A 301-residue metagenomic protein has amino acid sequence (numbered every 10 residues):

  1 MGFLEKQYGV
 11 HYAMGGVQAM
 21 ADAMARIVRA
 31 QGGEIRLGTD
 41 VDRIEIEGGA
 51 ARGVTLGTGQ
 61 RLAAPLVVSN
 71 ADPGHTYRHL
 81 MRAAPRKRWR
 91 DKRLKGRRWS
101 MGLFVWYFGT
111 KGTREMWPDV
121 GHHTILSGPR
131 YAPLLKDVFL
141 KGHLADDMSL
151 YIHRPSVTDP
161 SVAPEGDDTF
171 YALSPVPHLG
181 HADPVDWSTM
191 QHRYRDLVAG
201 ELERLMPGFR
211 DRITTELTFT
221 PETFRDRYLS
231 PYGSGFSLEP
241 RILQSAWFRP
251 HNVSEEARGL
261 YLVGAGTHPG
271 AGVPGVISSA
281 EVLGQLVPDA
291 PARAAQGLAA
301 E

Functional and structural regions predicted by a protein language model:
M1-G57: Helical element adjacent to the flavin cofactor pocket in flavoenzyme catalytic cores
A13, D42-P164: Mid-domain catalytic core of redox enzymes that form a hydrophobic substrate pocket/lid adjacent to a catalytic redox
E34, G38, G208-L217, A294 (+1 more regions): Flexible, glycine/charged-enriched surface loops at secondary-structure junctions
R43-I46, F219, P288-E301: Active-site-proximal substrate-binding core of FAD-dependent oxidoreductases
V68, F108, A172, L202 (+3 more regions): Hydrophobic, well-ordered secondary-structure elements that form the walls of internal hydrophobic environments
G112-F224: C-terminal segments that line or cap access tunnels to active or ligand-binding sites in enzymes and enzyme-associated
A145-H153, R204-P269: A glycine-rich dinucleotide-binding beta-alpha-beta segment and adjacent secondary-structure elements that constitute
A265-P288: A conserved FAD-binding loop/helix module that cradles the flavin
